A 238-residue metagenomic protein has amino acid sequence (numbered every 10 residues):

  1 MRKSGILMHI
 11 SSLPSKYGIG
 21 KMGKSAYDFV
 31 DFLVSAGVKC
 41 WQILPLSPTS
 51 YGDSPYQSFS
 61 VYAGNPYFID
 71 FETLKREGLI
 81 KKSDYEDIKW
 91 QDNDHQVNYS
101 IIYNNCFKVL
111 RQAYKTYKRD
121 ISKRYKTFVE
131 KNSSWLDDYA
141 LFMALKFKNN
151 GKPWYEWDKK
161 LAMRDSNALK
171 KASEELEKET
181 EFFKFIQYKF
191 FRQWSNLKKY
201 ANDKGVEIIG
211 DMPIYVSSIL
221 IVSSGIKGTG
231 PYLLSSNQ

Functional and structural regions predicted by a protein language model:
M1-K227: Acidic/aromatic-lined carbohydrate-recognition and catalytic surfaces of CAZymes acting on diverse glycans
P231-Q238: Catalytic cores of eukaryotic secretory-pathway lumenal/extracellular enzymes that build and remodel glycoconjugates
